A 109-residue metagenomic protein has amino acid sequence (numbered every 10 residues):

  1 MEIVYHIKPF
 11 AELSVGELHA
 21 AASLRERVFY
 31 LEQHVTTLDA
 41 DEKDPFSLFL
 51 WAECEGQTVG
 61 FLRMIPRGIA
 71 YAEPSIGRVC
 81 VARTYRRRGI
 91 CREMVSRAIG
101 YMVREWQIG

Functional and structural regions predicted by a protein language model:
M1-D39, D44-F49, E53-Q57: Short amphipathic alpha-helix that is part of the acyltransferase structural core
K8-F10, V79, T84: Short strand-loop junctions, especially beta-strand C-caps/beta-turns that link beta-sheets to coils or alpha-helices
R27-Y30, G100, R104: Short, intrinsically disordered, mixed-charge
W51, Q57-R67, E73-C80: Conserved beta-strand in the GNAT
V81, R87-G100: Conserved acetyl-CoA-binding loop-helix of GNAT-fold acetyltransferases
V95, M102-G109: Conserved GNAT acetyl-CoA-binding A-motif
